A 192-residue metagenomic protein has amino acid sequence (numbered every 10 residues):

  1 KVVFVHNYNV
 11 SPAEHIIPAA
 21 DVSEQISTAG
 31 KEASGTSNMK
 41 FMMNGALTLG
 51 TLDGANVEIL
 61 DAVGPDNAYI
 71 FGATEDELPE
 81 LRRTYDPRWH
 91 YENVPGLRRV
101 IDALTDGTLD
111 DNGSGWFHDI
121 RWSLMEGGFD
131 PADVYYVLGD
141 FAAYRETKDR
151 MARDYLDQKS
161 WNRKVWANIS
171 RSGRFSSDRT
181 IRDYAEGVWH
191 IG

Functional and structural regions predicted by a protein language model:
K1-E14, A19-V22: Catalytic cores of eukaryotic secretory-pathway lumenal/extracellular enzymes that build and remodel glycoconjugates
I17-A20, E24-V165, I169-R174, R179 (+1 more regions): Catalytic binding pocket for nucleotide-activated donors in carbohydrate/polymer assembly enzymes
